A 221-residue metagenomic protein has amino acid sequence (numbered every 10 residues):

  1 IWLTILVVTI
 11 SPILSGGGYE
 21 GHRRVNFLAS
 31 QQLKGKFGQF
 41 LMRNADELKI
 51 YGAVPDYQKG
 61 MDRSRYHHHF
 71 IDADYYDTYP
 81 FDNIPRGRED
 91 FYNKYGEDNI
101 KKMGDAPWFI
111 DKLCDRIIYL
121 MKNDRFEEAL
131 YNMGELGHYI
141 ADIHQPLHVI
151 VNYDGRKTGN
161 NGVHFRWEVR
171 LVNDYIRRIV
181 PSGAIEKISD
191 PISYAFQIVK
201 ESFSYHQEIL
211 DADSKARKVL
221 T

Functional and structural regions predicted by a protein language model:
W2-S11: Bacterial N-terminal signal peptides
P12-Y131, E135, P146-T221: N-terminal, motif-rich segments that launch catalysis or mediate targeting to/interaction with membranes, typified by
G137-A141: Functional cores that coordinate and move charged inorganic groups
